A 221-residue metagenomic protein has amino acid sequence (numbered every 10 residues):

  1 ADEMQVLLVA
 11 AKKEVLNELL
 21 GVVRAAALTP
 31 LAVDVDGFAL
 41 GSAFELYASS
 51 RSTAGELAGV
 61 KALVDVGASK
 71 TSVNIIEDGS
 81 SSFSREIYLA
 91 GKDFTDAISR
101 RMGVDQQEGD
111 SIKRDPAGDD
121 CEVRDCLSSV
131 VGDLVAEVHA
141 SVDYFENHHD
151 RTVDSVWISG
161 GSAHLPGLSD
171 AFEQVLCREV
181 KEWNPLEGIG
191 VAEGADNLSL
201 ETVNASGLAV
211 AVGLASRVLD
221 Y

Functional and structural regions predicted by a protein language model:
A1-Y221: Hydrophobic/aromatic-enriched cytosolic interaction surfaces used to assemble or bind macromolecules
